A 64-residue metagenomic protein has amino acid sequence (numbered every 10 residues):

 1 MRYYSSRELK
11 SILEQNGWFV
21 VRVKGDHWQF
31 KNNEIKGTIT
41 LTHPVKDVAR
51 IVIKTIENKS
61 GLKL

Functional and structural regions predicted by a protein language model:
M1-H27, K31, I35-L64: Basic nucleic-acid-binding interfaces
